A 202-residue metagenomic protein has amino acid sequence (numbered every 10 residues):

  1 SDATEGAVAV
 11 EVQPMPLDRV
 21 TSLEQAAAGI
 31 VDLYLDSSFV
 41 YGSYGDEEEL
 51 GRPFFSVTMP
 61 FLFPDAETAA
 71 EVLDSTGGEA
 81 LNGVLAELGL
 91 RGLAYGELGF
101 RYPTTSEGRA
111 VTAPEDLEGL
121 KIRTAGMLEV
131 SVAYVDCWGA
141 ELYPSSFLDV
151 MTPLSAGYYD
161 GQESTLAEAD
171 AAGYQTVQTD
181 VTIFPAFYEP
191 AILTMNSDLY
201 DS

Functional and structural regions predicted by a protein language model:
S1-E67, A86-E87, R91-S202: N-terminal secretory/targeting leader peptides
P64-V84: A gly/proline- and charged-residue-enriched helix-loop-helix capping module
